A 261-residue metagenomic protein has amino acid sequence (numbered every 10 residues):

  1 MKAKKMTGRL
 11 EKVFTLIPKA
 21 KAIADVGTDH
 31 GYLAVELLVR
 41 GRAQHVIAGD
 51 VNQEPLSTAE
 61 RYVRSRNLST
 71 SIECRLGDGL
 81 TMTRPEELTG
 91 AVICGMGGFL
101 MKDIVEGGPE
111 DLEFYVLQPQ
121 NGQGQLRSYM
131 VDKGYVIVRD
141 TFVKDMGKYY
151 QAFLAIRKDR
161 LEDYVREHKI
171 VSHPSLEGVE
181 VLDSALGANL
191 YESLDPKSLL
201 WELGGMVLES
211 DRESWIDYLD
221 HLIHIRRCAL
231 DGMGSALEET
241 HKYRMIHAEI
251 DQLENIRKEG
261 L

Functional and structural regions predicted by a protein language model:
K4-K21: Conserved alpha-helix/loop element of class I SAM-dependent methyltransferases that forms part of the SAM/SAH-binding
A20-D29: Conserved class I S-adenosyl-L-methionine
G31, V35: Glycine-rich SAM-binding Motif I of class I
V39-H45: Conserved S-adenosyl-L-methionine
I47, V51-N52, G122-G124, S128 (+1 more regions): Active-site capping/gating segments
Q53, S57-E86: S-adenosyl-L-methionine
L112-G124: Conserved beta-strand signature within the Rossmann-like core of class I S-adenosyl-L-methionine
R157-L261: An accessory alpha-helical subdomain
